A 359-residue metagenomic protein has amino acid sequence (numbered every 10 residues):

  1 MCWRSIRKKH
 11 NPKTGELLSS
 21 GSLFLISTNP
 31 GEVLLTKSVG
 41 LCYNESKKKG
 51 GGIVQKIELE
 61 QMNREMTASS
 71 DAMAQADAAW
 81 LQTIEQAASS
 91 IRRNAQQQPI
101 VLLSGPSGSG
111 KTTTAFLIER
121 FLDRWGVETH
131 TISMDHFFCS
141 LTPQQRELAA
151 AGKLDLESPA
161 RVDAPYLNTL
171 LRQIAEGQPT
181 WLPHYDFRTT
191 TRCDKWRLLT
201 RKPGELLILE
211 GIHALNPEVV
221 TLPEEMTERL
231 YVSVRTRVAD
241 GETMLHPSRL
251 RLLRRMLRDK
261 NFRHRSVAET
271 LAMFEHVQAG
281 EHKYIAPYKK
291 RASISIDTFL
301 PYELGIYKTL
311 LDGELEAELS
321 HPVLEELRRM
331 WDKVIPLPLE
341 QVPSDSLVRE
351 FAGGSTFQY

Functional and structural regions predicted by a protein language model:
Y43, G50-Q82: Charged, amphipathic alpha-helical linker segments immediately N-terminal to NTP-binding catalytic cores
S69, A74, L81, A214-Y359: Conserved NTP phosphate-binding and transfer environment spanning the P-loop NTPase/kinase superfamily
V101-L103: Hydrophobic anchor at the beta1->P-loop junction of P-loop NTPases
K111: Conserved lysine of the Walker
T114, I118: Hydrophobic positions on the alpha1 helix immediately C-terminal to the Walker A/P-loop
W125-T142: Short beta-strand-centered segment that lines the nucleotide-binding/catalytic pocket of NTP-utilizing
H130, P143-F187: Conserved nucleotide-sensing/catalytic segment adjacent to the nucleotide-binding pocket in NTP-handling enzymes
Y166-E225, F274-Y288, E303: Glycine-rich phosphate-binding loop used to anchor ATP phosphates in small-molecule kinases, encompassing both
